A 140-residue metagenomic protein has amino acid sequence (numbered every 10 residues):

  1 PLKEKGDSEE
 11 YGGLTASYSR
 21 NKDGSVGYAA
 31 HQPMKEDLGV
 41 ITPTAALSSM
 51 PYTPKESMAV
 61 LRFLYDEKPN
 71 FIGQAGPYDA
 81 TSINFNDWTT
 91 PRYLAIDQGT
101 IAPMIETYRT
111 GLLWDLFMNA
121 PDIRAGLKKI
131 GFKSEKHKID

Functional and structural regions predicted by a protein language model:
P1-D140: Ser/Thr/Asn(+Pro)-rich, low-complexity disordered segments
